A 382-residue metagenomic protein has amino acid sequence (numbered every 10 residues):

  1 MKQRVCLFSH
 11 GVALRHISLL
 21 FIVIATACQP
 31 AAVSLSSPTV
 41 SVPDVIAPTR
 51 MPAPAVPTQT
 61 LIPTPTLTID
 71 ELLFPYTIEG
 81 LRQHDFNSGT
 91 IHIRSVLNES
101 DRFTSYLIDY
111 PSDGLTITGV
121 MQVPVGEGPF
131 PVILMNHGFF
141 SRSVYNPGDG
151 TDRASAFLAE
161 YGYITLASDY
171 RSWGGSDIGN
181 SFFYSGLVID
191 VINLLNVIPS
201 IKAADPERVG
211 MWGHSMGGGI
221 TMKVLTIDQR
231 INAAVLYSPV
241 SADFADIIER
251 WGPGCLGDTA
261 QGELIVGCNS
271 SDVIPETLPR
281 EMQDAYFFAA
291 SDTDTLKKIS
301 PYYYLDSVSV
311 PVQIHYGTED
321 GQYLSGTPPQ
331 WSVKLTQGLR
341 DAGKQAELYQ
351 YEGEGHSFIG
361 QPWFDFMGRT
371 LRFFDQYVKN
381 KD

Functional and structural regions predicted by a protein language model:
T26-Y76, C255-C268: Ser/Thr-rich, Proline-interspersed low-complexity disordered segments
L81-E127: N-terminal cap/lid segment of alpha/beta-hydrolase-fold proteins
G128-F130, M135-D177, D243-F244, S325: Short substrate-entry loop that stabilizes the transition state in hydrolases
Y145, A245-Y304, V310: Mobile cap/lid helix-loop segments that gate and shape the active-site cleft of serine hydrolases
S181-K202: Alpha/beta-hydrolase active-site loop
G218-Q229, A234: Short glycine-enriched nucleophile-adjacent loop and the immediately C-terminal alpha-helix near the catalytic center
V308, I314-Y316: Short beta-strand/loop motif that positions the catalytic acidic residue of the alpha/beta-hydrolase fold
V333, R340-D382: C-terminal catalytic histidine-bearing segment of alpha/beta-hydrolase fold enzymes
